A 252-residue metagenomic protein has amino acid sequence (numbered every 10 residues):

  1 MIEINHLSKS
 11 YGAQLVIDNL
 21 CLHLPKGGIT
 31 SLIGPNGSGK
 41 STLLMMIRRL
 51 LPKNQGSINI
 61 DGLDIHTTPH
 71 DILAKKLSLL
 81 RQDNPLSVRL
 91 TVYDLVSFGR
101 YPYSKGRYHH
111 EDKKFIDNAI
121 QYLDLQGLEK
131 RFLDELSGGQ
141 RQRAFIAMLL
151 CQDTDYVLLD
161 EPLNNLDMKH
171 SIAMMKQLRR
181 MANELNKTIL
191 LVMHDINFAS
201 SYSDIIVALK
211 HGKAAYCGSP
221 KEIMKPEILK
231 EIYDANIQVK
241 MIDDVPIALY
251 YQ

Functional and structural regions predicted by a protein language model:
I33-P35: The feature captures the beta-strand-to-loop junction immediately N-terminal to the Walker
R48: Helix-to-loop junction immediately C-terminal to a conserved catalytic motif
G56-D64, L73: Conserved ABC transporter NBD signature motif
S97, E111-L128, D153, L158: Conserved ABC ATPase "signature" region
F132-L136, Q140: Conserved ABC ATPase signature
I232-Q252: ABC ATPase nucleotide-binding domains
